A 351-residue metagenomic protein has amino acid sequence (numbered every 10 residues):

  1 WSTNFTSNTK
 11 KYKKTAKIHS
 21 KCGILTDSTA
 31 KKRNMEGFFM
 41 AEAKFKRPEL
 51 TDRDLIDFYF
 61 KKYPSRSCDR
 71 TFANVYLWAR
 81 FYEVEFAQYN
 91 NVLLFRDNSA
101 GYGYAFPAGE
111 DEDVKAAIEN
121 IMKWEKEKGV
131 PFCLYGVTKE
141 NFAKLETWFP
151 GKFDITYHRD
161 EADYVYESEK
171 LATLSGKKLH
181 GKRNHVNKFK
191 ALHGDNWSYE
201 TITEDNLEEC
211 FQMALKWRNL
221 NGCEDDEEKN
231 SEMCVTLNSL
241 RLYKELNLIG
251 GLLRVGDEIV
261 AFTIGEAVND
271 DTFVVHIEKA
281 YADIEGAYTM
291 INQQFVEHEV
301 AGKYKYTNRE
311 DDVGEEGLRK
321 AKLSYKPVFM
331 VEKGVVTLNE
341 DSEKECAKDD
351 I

Functional and structural regions predicted by a protein language model:
W1-C22, D27-K31: Short, low-complexity, charge-dense intrinsically disordered segments
A41-Y89: Amide-forming acyltransferase catalytic core, primarily the GNAT-like/NAT-type and related acyltransferase folds
D69-E140, R254-A282: Conserved donor-binding loop and adjoining core beta-sheet/short helix segment in diverse acyl/aminoacyl transferases
V130-W148, R159-A162: Short, glycine/charge-rich beta-strand/loop segments that flank catalytic centers and engage negatively charged groups
N141-I155, N184, V313-M330: Conserved active-site alpha-helix within GNAT-family acetyltransferase domains
P150-E224: Acyltransferase donor/substrate-recognition loop-hinge adjacent to the catalytic core
E204-D270, V274: A mid-sequence, solvent-exposed acidic-amphipathic segment
L248-N339: Aromatic (often tryptophan-rich) hydrophobic motifs at membrane interfaces
